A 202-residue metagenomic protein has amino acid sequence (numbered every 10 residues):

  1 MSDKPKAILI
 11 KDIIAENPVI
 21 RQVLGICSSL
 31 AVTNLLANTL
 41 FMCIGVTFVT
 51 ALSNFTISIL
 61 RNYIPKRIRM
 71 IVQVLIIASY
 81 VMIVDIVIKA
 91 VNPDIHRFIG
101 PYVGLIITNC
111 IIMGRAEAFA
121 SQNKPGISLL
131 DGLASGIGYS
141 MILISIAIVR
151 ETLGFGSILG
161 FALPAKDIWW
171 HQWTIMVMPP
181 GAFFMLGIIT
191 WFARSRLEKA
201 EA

Functional and structural regions predicted by a protein language model:
A7, L129-A202: C-terminal transmembrane helix-loop-helix hairpin of multi-pass membrane proteins
I13-V32, C43-I44, M185: The first (N-terminal) embedded transmembrane alpha-helix
I26-L30, V46-A51, A78-D85, I107-I111 (+2 more regions): Hydrophobic core segments of alpha-helical transmembrane domains in multi-pass membrane transport and ion-translocation
L36-L52, H96-I107: Structural signature of hydrophobic alpha-helical transmembrane segments
L52-K66, M113-N123, F192-R194: C-terminal ends of transmembrane helices
S58-V72, N92-I95, A162-W173: Membrane interface segments of multi-pass transport proteins and intramembrane proteases
I64-I77, F98-G104, S128-D131: Cytoplasmic-side transmembrane-helix entry/capping segments in multi-pass membrane proteins
I83-F98: Transmembrane alpha-helix boundary signature
